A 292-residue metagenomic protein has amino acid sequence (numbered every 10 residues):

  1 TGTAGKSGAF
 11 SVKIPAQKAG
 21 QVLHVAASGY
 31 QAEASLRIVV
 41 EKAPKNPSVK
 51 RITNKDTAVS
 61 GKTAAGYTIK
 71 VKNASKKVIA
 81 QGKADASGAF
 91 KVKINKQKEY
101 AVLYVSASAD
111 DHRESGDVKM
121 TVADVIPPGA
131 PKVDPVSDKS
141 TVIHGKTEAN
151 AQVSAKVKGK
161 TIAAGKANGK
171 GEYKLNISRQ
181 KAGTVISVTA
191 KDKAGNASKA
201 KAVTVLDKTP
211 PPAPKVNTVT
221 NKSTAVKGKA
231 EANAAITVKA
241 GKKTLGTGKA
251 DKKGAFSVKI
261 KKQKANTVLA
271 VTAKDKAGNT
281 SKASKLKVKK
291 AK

Functional and structural regions predicted by a protein language model:
T1-K292: Ser/Thr-rich low-complexity repeats and stalk/linker segments
